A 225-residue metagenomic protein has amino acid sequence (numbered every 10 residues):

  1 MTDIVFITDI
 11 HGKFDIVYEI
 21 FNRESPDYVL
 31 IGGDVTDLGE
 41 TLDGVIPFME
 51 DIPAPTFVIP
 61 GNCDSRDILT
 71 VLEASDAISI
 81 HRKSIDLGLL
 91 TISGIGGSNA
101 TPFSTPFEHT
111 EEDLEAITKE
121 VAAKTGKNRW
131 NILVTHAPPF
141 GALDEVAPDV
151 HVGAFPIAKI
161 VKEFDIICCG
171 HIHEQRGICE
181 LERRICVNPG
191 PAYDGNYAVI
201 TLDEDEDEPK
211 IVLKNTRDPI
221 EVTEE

Functional and structural regions predicted by a protein language model:
M1-P47, D51, R66-D67, G126-K127 (+1 more regions): N-terminal active-site segment of His-dependent metallophosphoesterases
M1-V5, I85-G94, W130-I132, E180-C186 (+1 more regions): Beta-strand-turn-beta hairpins that frame and shape the catalytic cleft of phosphate-ester-processing enzymes
F6-T8, V29-D34, T56-N62, S79-H81 (+3 more regions): Active-site neighborhood of phospho(di)ester-bond hydrolases with catalytic His/Asp-centered motifs
H11-D15, T36-T41, N62-L69, A100-S104 (+3 more regions): Active-site environment of divalent metal-dependent phosphoester hydrolases
G12, D64-P156: Conserved catalytic scaffold of divalent metal-dependent phosphoesterases
E50, F57, E145-D205: Conserved beta-sheet core of the metallophosphoesterase superfamily
I52, E73-D76, E182: Short, structured coil segments at secondary-structure junctions
I211-T223: Short, solvent-exposed aromatic-acidic interface loops
